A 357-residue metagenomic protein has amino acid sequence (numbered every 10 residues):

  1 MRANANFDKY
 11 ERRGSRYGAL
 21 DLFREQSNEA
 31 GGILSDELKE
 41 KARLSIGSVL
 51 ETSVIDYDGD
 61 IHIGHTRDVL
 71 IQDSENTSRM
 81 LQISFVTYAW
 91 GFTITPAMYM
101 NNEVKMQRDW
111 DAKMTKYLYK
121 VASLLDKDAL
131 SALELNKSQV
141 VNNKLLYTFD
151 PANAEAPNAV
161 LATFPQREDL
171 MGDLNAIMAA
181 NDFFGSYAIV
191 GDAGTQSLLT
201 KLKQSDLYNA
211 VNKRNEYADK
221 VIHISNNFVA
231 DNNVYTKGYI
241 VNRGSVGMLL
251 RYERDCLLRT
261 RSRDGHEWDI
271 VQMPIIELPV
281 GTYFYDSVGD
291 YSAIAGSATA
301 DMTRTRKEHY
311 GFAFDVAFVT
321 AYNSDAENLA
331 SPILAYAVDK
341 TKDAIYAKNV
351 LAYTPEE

Functional and structural regions predicted by a protein language model:
M1-I83, Y217, V229, A330-E357: N-terminal "assembly arms/tails" that initiate or stabilize quaternary assembly in self-assembling proteins
R2-F7, N158-P165, T200-E357: Sequence/fold signature of self-assembling virion shell proteins
V54, F92-I94, V190-G191: Hydrophobic side chains in beta-strands
S74-K105, P355-E356: Short acidic, glycine/tyrosine-flanked loop/strand segments centered on an H-E-D-like triad
M98-M100, T195-S197, Y322: Residues that cap or initiate secondary-structure elements
M100-M178, A344-E357: Alpha-helical scaffold segments that mediate packing/assembly in large oligomeric complexes
Q139-N227: Extended, solvent-exposed, turn-rich assembly/linker loops in the middle of proteins
